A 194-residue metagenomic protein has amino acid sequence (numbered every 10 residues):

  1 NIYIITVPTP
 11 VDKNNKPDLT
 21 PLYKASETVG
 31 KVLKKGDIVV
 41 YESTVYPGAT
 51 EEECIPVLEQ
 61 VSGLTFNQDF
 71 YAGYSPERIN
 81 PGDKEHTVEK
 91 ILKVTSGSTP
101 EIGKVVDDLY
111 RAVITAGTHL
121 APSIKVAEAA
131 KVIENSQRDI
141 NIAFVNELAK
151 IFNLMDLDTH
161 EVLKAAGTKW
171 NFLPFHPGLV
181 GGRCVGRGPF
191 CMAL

Functional and structural regions predicted by a protein language model:
N1-L194: Structural/interface elements that position substrates and couple domains in central-metabolism enzymes
